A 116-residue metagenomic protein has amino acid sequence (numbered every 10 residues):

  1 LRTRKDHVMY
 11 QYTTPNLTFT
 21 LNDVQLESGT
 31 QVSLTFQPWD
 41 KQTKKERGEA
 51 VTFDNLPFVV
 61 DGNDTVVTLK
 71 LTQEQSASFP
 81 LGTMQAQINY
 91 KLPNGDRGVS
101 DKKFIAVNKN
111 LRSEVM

Functional and structural regions predicted by a protein language model:
L1-M116: Contiguous segments within soluble domain cores/interaction surfaces
